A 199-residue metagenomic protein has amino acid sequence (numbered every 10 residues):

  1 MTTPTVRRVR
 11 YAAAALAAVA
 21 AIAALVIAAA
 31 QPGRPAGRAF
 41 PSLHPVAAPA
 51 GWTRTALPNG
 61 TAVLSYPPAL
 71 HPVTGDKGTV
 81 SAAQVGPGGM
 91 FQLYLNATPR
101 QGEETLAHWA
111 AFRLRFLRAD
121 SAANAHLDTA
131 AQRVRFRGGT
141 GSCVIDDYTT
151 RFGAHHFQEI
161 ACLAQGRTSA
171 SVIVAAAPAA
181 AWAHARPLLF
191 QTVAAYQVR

Functional and structural regions predicted by a protein language model:
M1-G89, F152-H155, Q165-G166, A176-R199: N-terminal targeting sequences that direct proteins away from the cytosol to non-cytosolic compartments
R8, P35-F40, A48, P72-A179: Conserved polar/disulfide-associated segments of primarily extracytoplasmic proteins
